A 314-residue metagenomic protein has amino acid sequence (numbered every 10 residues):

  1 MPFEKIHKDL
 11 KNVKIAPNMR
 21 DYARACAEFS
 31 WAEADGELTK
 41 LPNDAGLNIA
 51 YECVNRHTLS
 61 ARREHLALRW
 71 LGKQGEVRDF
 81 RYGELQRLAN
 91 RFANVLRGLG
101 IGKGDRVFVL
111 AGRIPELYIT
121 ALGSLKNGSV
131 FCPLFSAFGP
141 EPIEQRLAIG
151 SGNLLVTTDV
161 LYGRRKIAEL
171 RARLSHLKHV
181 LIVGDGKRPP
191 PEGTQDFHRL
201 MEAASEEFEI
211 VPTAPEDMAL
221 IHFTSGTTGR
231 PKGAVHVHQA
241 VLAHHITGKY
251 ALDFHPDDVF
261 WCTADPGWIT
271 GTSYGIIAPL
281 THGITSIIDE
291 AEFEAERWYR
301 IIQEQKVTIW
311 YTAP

Functional and structural regions predicted by a protein language model:
M1-F80, E84-R97, A172-H176, D185-E192 (+1 more regions): N-lobe entry segment of adenylate-forming
P2-I6, L10-K14, L122-R199, A313-P314: Structural core segment of the AMP-binding/adenylate-forming
V54, L85, A89-F92, V107 (+6 more regions): Adenylate-forming
N55-R56, R97, P115-F135, P142-E144 (+3 more regions): Hydrophobic alpha-helical segments in the ANL/AMP-binding
E64-L66, L181-I182, R188, T194-F223 (+2 more regions): Conserved pre-ATP/AMP-binding loop-to-beta segment of ANL
G75-F80, V95-F138, A264-D265: Conserved AMP-binding/adenylate-forming
R78-G83, A219-A243: Conserved AMP-binding A3 loop
L242-C262, P266-I309: Conserved AMP-binding/adenylation subdomain of ANL enzymes
